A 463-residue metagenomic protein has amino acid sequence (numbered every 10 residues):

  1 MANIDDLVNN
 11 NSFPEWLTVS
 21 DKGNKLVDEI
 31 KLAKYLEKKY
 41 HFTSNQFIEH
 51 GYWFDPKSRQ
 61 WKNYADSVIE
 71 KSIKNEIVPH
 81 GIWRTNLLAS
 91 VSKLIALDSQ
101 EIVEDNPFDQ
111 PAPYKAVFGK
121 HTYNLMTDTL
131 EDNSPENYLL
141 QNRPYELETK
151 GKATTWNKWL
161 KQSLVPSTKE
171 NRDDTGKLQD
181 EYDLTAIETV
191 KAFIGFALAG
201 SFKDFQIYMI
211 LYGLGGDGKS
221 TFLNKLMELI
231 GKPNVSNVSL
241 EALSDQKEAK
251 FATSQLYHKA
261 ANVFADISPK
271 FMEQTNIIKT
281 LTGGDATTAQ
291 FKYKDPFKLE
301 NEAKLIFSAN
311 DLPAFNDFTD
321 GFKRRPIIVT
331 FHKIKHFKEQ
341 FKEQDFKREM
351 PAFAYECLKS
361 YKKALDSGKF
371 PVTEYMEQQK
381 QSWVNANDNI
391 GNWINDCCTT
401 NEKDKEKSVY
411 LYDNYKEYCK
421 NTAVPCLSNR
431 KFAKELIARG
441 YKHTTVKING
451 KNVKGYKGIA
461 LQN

Functional and structural regions predicted by a protein language model:
M1-K38, Q60-K62, P166-L178, K225 (+3 more regions): Replication-associated primase and helicase/ATPase modules
A2-N142, L427: Intein modules and their embedded homing endonuclease domains
L26-A33, F271-T287, A433: A short, contiguous, amphipathic alpha-helix enriched in charged residues
Y40-S67, T122-H258, I327-V329, A354-C357 (+4 more regions): P-loop NTPase catalytic core of nucleic-acid-dependent motor ATPases
F47-K57, K161, K177-L178, Y208-G216 (+1 more regions): DNA transaction DNA-binding modules
I82-T85, I102, E228-F251, M272 (+5 more regions): Positively charged interface segments
H258-A261, N301-L305: Loop/turn-to-beta-strand initiation segments
A260-G284, F297, F315-F322: Conserved AAA+/SF3 P-loop NTPase catalytic/coupling segment centered on the Walker-B
